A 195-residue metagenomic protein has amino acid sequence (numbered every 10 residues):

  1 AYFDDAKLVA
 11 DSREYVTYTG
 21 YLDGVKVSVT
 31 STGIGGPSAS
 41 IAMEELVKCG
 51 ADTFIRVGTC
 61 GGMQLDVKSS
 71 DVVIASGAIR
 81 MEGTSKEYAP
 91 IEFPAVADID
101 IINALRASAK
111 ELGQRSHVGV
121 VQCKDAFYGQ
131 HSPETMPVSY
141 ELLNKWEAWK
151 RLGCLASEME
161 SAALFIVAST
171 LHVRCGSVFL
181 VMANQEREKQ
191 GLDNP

Functional and structural regions predicted by a protein language model:
A1-A104: Metabolite-binding pocket within alpha/beta catalytic cores that recognizes anionic/polar moieties
I34-I41, C49, V96-A104, S116 (+4 more regions): Conserved active-site and cofactor/substrate-binding residues in soluble primary-metabolism enzymes
G61, Q122-Y128, A163, L171 (+1 more regions): Glycine-rich beta-alpha junction loops
M63-L65, M81-G83, D125-S132, E186: Short acidic/glycine-rich loop or secondary-structure boundary segments that cap or lie
E92-G153: Active-site rim beta-loop-alpha module in soluble metabolic enzymes
K145-M182: A C-terminal functional module that forms or caps the active site or interfaces directly with catalytic machinery
Q185-P195: His/Asp/Glu-rich mid-to-C-terminal helical/loop segments that flank catalytic regions of hydrolases
